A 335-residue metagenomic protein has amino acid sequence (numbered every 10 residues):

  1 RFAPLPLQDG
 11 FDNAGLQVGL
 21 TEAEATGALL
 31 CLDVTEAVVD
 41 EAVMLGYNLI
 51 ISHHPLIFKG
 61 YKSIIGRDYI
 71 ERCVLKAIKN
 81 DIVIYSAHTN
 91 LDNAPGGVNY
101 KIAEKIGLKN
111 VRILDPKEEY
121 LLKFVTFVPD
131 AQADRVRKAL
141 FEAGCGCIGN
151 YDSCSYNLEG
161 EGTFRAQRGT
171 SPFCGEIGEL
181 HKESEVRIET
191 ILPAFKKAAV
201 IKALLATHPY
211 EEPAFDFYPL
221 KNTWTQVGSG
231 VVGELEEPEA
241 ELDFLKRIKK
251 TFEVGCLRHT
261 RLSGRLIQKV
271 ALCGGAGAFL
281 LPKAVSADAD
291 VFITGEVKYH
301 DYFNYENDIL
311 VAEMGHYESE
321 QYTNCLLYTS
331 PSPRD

Functional and structural regions predicted by a protein language model:
R1-S330, R334: Active-site catalytic microenvironments in core metabolic enzymes, especially phosphate/sugar-handling
